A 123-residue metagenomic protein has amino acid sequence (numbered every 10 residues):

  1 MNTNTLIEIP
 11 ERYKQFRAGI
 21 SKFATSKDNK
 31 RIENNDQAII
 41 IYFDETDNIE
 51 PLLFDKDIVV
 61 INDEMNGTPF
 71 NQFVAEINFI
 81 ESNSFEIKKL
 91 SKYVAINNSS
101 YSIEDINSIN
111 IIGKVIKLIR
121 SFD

Functional and structural regions predicted by a protein language model:
N4-D123: Acidic/glycine-rich C-terminal interaction modules and beta/coil loop segments that lie outside canonical DNA-binding
